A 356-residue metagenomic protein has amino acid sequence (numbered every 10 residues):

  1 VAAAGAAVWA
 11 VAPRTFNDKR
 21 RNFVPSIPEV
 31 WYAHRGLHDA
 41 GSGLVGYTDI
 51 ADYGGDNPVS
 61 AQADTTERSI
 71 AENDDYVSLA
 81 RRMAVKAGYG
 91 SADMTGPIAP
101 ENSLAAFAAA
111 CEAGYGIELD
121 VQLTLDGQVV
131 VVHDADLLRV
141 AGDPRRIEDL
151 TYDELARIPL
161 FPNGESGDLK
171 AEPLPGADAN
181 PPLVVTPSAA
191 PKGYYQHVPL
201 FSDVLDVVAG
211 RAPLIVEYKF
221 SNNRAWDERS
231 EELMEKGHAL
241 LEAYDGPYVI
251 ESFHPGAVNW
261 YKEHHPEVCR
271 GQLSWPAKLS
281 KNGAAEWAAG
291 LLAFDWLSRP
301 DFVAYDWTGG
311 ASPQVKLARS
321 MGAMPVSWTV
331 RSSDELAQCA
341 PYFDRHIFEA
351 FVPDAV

Functional and structural regions predicted by a protein language model:
V1-V356: Phosphate-group recognition and catalysis centered on beta-loop-alpha active-site segments
